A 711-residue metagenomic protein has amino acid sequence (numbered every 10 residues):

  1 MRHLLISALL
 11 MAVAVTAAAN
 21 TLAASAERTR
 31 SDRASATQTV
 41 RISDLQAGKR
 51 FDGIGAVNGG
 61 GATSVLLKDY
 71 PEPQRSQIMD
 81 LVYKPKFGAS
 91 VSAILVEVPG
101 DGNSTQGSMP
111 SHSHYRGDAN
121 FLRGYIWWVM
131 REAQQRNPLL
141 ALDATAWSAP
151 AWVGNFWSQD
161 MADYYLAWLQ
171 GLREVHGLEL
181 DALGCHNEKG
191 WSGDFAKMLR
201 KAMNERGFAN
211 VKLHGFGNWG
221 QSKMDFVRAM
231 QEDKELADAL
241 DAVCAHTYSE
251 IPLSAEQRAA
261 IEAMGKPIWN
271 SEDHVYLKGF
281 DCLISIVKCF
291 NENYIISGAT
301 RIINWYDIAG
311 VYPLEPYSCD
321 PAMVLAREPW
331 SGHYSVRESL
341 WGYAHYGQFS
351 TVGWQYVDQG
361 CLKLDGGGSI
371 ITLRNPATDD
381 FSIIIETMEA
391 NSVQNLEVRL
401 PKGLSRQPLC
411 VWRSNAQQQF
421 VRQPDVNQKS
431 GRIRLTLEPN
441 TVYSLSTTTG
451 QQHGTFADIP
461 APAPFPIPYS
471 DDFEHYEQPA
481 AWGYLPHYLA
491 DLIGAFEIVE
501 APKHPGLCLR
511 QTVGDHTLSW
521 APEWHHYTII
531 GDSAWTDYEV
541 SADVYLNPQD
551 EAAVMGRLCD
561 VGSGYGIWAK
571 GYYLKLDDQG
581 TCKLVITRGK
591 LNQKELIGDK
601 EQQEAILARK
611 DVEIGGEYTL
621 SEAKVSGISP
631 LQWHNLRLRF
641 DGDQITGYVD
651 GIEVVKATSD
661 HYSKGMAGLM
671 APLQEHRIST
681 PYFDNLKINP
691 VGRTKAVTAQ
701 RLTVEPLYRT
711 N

Functional and structural regions predicted by a protein language model:
D32-D181, C185, G193-K201: N-terminal catalytic cores of secreted or lumenal carbohydrate-active enzymes
D160-A182, N187-Y276: Active-site neighborhood of glycoside hydrolase catalytic domains
N270-G368: Aromatic/acidic polysaccharide-binding cleft in carbohydrate-active enzymes
Q359-S405: Carbohydrate-binding surface patches
A495, K503-G506, Q511-N592: Secretory/extracellular carbohydrate-interaction modules and structurally similar beta-sandwich "look-alikes"
G589-N635: Short, aromatic/His-centered strand-loop micro-motif at the edge of beta-sheets
Q632-T646: Localized edge beta-strand/strand-to-loop motifs within extracellular or lumenal beta-rich domains
K656-I688: Flexible glycan-contacting loops in extracellular carbohydrate-active proteins
